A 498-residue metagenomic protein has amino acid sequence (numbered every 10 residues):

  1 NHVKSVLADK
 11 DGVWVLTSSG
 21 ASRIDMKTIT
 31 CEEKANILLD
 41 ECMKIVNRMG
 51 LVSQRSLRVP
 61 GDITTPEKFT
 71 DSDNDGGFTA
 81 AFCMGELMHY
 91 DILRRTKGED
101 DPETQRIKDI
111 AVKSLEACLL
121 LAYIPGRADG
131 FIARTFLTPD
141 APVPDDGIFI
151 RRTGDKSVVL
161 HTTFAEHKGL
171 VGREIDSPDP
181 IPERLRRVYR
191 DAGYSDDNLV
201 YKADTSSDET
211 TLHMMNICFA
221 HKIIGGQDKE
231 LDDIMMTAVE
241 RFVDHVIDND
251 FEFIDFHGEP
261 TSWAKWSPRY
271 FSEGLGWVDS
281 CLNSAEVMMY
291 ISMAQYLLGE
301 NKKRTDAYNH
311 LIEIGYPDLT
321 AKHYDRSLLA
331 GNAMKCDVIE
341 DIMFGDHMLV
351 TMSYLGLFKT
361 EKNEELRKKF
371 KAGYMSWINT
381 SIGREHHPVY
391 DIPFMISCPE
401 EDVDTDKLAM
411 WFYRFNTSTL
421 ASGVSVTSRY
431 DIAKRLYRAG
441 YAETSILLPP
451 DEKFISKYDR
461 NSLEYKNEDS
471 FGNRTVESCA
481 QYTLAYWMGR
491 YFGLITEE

Functional and structural regions predicted by a protein language model:
N1-D9: Short coil-to-beta transitions that initiate beta-strands within beta-rich domains
D9-G12, L16-G20, I24-I45, F344-E498: Terminal, non-catalytic domain-edge segments
E32-G61, I110-R127, D179, T237-H257 (+3 more regions): Long, well-ordered core segments of solenoidal/helical folds
S56-R58, S72, R106-S280, A285: Extended ligand-binding groove/face enriched in aromatic
T64-Y123: General structural concept
E67-F69, V200, E340-D341: Active-site rim elements
A80-D100, D197-V200, L212-E230, G276 (+7 more regions): Well-ordered alpha-helical scaffold segments within catalytic/enzyme domains
K222-C398: Elongated scaffolding segments in large macromolecular assemblies, built predominantly from amphipathic alpha-helices
